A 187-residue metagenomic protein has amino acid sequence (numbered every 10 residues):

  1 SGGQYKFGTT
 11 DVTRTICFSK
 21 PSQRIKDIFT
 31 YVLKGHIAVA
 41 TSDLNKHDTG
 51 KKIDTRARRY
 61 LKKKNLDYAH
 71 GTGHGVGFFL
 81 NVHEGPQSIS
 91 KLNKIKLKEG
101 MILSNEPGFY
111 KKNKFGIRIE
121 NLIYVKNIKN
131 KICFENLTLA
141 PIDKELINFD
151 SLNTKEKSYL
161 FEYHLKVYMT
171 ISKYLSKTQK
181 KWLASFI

Functional and structural regions predicted by a protein language model:
S1-I187: Active-site neighborhoods and metal-handling regions in enzymes and metal-associated proteins
